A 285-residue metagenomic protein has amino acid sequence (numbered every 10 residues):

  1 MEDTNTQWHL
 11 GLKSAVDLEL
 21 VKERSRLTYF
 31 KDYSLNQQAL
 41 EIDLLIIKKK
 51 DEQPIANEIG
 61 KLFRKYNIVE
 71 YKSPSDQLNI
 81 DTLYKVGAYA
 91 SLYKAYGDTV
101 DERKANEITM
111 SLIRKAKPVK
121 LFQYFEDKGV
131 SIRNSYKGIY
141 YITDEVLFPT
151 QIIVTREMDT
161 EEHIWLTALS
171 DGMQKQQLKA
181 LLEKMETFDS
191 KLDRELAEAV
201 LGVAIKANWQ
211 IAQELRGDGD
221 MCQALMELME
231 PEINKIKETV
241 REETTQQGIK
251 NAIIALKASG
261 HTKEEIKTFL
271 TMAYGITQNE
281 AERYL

Functional and structural regions predicted by a protein language model:
M1-D218: Conserved single-residue anchors adjacent to enzymatic active/cofactor-binding motifs
V69, L169-L285: Short, charged alpha-helical interaction segments and adjacent helix-coil junctions
